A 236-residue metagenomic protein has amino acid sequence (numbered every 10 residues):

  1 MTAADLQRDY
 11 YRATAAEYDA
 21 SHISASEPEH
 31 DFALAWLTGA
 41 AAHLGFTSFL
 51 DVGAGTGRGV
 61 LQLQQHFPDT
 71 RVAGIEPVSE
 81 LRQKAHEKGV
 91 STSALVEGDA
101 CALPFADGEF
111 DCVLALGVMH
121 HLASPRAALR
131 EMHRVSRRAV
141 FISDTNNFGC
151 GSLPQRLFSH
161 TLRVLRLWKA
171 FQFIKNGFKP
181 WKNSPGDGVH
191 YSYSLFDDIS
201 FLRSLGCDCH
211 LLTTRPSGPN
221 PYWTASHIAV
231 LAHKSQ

Functional and structural regions predicted by a protein language model:
M1-H43, Q62: Conserved class I S-adenosyl-L-methionine
L50, T56-A102: Class I SAM-dependent methyltransferase SAM/SAH-binding core
L114: A conserved beta-strand element that flanks and buttresses the S-adenosyl-L-methionine
G117-V118: Short catalytic micro-motifs in class I SAM-dependent methyltransferases
R126-R138: A short glycine-rich, Lys/Arg-flanked "PGG" loop and its adjoining helix->strand segment in the class I
R137-T145: Conserved beta-strand signature within the Rossmann-like core of class I S-adenosyl-L-methionine
T145-N220: C-terminal alpha-helical "lid/dimerization" subdomain adjacent to the S-adenosyl-L-methionine
G218-Q236: Core SAM-dependent methyltransferase catalytic element
